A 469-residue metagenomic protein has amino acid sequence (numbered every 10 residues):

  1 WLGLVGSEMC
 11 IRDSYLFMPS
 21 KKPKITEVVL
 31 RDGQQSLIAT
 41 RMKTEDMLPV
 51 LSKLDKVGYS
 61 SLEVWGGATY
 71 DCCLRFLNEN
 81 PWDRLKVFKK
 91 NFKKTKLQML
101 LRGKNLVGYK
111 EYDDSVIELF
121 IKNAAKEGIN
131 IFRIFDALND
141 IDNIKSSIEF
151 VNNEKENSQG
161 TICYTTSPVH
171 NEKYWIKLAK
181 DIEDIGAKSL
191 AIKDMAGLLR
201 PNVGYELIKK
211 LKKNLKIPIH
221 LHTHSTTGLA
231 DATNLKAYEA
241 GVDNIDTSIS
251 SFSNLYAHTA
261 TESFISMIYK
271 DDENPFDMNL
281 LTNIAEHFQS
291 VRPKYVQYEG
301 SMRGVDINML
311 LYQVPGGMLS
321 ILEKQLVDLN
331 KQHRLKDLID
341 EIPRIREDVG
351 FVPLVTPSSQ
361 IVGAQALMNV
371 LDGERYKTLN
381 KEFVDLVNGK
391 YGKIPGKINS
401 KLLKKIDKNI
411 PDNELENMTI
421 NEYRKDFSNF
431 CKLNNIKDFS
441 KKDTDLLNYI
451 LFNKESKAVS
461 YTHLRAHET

Functional and structural regions predicted by a protein language model:
W1-G6, I11, H463-E468: Single conserved hydrophobic/aromatic residue that forms the stacking wall/gate of nucleotide- or nucleobase-binding
F17-T40, K94-Y109, E154-T166: N-terminal small/glycine-rich loop or linker at the start of catalytic domains across soluble metabolic enzymes
I25-V28, L62-V64, T95-L101, F132 (+4 more regions): Hydrophobic faces of well-ordered beta-strands that scaffold small-molecule active sites in alpha/beta enzyme cores
P49, K53-C73, M302-M309, Q313 (+1 more regions): Terminal or standalone catalytic/regulatory effector modules within metabolic enzymes and repeat proteins
T69-S146, C163-W175: Active-site beta->alpha loop and helix N-cap motifs at the rims of alpha/beta catalytic domains
R75-M99, E149-G160, Y205-L221, K270-D271: Alpha-helix-loop-beta-strand connector modules within alpha/beta enzyme cores
N78-W82, A137-E154, V169-E172, L198-L211 (+1 more regions): Active-site-adjacent beta->alpha loops and helix N-cap segments on the catalytic face of soluble alpha/beta enzymes
K177, L229-A240: Catalytic cores of alpha/beta
